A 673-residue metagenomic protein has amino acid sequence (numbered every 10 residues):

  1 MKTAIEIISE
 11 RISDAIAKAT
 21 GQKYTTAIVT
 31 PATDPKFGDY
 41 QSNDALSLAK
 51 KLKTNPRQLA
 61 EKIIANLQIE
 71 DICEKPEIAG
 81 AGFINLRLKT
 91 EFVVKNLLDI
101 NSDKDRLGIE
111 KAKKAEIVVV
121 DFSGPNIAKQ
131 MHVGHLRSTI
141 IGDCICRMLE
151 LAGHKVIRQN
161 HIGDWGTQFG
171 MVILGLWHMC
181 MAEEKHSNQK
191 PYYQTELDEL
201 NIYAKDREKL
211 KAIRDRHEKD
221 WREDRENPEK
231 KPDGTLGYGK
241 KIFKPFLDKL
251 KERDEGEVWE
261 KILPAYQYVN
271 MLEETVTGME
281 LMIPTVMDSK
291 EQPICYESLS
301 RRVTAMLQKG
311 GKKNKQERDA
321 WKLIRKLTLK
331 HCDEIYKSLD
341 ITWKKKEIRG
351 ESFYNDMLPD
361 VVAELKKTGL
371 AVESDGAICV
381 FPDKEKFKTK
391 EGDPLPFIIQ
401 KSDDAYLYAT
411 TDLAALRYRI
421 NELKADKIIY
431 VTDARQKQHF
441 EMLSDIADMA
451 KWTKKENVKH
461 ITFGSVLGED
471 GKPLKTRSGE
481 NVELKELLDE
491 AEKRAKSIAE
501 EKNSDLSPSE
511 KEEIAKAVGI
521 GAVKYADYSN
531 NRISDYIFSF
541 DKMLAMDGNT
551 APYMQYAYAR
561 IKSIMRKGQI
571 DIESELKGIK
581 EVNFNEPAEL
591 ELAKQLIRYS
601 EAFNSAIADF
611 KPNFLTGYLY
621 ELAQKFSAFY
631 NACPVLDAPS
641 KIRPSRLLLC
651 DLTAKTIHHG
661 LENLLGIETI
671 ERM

Functional and structural regions predicted by a protein language model:
M1-V94, I109-M673: Non-catalytic interaction-recognition regions
L97-L107: Secondary-structure boundary elements
